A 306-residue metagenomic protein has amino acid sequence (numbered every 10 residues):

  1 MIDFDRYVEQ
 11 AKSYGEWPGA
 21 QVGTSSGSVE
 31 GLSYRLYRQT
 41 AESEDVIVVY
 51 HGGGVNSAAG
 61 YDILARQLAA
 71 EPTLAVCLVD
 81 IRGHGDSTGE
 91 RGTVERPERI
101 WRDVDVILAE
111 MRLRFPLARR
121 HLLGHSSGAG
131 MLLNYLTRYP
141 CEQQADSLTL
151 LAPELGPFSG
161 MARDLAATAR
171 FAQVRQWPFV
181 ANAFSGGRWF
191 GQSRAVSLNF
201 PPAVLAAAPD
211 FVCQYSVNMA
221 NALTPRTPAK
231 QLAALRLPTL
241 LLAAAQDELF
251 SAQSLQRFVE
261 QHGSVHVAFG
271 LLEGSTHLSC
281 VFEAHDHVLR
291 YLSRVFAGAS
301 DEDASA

Functional and structural regions predicted by a protein language model:
M1-Q39: An N-terminal hydrophobic leader/cap segment in hydrolases
G54-R66: The serine-hydrolase catalytic nucleophile loop
G54-S57, G85-A118: Catalytic nucleophile-loop/oxyanion-hole region of alpha/beta-hydrolase and closely related hydrolase-like folds
A69-T88: Conserved alpha/beta-hydrolase
H125-V217: Alpha/beta-hydrolase-fold enzymes
L235, L241-A243: Short beta-strand/loop motif that positions the catalytic acidic residue of the alpha/beta-hydrolase fold
E248-S254: Conserved alpha/beta-hydrolase "acid-adjacent" motif
L272-H285: Catalytic histidine-centered segment of alpha/beta-hydrolase-like enzymes
